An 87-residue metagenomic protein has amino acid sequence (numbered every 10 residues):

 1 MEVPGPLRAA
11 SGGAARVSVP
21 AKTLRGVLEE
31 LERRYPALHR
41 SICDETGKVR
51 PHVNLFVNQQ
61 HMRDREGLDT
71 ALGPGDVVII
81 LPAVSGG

Functional and structural regions predicted by a protein language model:
M1-G86: Ubiquitin-like/PB1-type beta-grasp interaction modules and other compact soluble beta-rich domains
